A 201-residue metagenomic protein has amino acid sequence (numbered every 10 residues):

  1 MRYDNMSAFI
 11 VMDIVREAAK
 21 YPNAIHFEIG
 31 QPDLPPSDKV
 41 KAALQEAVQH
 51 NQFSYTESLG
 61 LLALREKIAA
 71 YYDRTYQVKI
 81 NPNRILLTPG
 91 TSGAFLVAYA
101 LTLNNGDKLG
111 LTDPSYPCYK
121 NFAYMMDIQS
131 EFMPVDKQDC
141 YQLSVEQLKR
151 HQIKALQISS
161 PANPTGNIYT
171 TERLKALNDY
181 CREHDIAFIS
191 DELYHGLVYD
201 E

Functional and structural regions predicted by a protein language model:
R2-G90, V97: N-terminal small-domain helix-loop-helix segment of the aminotransferase-like
I14, F27, L44, I68 (+7 more regions): Generic structural signal for small/hydrophobic residues in well-ordered secondary structure, especially within
L101-A123: Conserved PLP-anchoring active-site segment centered on the Schiff-base-forming lysine
D107, I128, E183-A187: A short helix->loop->beta-strand "cap" motif at the edges of active sites that frequently abuts
M125-E131: A short helix-loop-beta submotif of the ANL/AMP-binding
V135-D200: Active-site phosphate-binding strand-loop segment of PLP-dependent enzymes
